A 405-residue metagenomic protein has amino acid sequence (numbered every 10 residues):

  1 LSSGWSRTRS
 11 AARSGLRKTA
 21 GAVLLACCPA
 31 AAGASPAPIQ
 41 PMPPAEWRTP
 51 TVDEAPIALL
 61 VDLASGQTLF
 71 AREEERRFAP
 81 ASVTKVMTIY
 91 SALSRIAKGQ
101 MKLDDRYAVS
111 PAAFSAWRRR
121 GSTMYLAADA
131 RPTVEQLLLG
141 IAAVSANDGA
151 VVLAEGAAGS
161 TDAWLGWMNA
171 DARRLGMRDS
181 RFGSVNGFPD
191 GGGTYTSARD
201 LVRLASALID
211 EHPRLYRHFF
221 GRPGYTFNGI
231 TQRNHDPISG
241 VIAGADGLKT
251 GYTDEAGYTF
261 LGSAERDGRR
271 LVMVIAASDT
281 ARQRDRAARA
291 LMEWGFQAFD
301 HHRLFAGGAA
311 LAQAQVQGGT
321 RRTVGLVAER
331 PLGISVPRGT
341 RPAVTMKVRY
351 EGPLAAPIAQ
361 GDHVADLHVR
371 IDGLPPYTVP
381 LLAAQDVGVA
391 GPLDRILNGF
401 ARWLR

Functional and structural regions predicted by a protein language model:
L1-S14: N-terminal secretory signal peptides that target proteins for export/translocation
S6-R7, A22, T51, E74: N-terminal hydrophobic alpha-helix used for membrane targeting or insertion
K18-A30: Bacterial N-terminal signal peptides
L24, R48-P50, F70, A97-G99 (+4 more regions): Generic marker of residues within folded, mature protein domains
A34-V202, S206-E211: Active-site-adjacent loops and short helices of periplasmic peptidoglycan-processing enzymes
R178-R181, P189-R405: Domain-terminus/edge residues, biased toward the C-terminal soluble/receptor-binding domains of extracytoplasmic
